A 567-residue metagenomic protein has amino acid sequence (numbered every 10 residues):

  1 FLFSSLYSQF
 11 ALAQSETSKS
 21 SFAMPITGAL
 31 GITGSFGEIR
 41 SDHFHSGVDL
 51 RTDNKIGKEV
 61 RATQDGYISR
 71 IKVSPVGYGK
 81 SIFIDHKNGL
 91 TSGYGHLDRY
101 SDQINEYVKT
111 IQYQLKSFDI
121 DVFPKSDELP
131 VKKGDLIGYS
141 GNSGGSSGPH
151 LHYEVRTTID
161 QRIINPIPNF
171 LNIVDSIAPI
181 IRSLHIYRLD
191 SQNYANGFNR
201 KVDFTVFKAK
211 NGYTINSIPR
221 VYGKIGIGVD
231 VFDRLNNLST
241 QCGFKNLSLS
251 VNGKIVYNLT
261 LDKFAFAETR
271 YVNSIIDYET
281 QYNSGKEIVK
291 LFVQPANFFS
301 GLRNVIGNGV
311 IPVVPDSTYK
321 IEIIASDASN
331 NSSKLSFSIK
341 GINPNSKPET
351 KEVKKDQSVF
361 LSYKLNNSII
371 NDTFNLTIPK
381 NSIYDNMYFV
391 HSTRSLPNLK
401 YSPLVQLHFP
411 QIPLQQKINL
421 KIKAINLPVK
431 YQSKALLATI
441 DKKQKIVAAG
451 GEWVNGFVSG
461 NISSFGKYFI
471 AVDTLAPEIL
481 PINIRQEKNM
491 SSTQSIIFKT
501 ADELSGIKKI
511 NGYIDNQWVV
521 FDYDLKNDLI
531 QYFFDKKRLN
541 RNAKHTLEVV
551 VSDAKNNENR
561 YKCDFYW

Functional and structural regions predicted by a protein language model:
A11-Q103, S117-D127, K132-K133, Y139-H150 (+1 more regions): Surface-exposed, glycine-biased beta-strand/turn segments
D102, K132, V174, L189-Q192 (+3 more regions): Long, low-complexity serine/threonine/glycine- and acidic-rich segments characteristic of extracellular
A178-S183, A476-I482: Proline-enriched interdomain boundary motifs that mark the N-terminal boundary and often initiate the first structured
Y213-R220, F409-Q411, I482-N489: Short beta-strand segments of immunoglobulin-like
V221-G226, P413-K421, N489-S495: Short coil/turn motif common to extracellular beta-sandwich-like domains
G228-F232, K421-I425, S495-E503: Short edge beta-strand/loop segments characteristic of extracellular beta-sandwich folds
K347-E349, F360-Y363, V390-L436: Proteolytic processing hotspots in large secreted/extracellular or virion-associated proteins and select intracellular
F409-Y468, K509-N511, Q517-V520: Proteolytic-maturation and junctional protease-sensitive modules
